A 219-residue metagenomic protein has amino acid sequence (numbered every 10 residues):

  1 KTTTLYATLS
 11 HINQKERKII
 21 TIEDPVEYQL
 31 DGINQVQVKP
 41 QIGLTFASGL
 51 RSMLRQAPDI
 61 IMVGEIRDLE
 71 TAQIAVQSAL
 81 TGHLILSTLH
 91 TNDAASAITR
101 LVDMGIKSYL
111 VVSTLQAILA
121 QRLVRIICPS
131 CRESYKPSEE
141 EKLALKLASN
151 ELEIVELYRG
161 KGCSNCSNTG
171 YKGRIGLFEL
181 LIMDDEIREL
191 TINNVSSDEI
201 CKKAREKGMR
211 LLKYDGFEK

Functional and structural regions predicted by a protein language model:
K1-K219: Short, flexible helix-loop junctions that flank or precede catalytic/ligand sites
